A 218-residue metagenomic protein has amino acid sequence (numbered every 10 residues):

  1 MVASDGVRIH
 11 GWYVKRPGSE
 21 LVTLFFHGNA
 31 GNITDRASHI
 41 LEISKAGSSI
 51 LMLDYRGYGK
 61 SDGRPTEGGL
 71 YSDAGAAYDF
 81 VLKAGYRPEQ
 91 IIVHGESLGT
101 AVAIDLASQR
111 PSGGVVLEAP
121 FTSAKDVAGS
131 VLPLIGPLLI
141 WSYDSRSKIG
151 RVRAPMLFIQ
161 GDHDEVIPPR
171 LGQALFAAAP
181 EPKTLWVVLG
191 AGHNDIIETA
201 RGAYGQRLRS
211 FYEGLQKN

Functional and structural regions predicted by a protein language model:
A3-F80: Membrane-embedded segments
H39, S145, A154, P168-A177: Short alpha-helix in the alpha/beta-hydrolase fold that links the catalytic acid
D54-Y58, F121, A191: Short beta-to-alpha linker loops that shape the active-site pocket of alpha/beta-hydrolase fold enzymes
F80-A84, E89-L132, S145-K148: Primarily recognizes the serine-hydrolase "nucleophile elbow" in alpha/beta-hydrolase and SGNH/GDSL folds
L134-K148, R153-A154: Active-site nucleophile elbow and catalytic-triad environment of alpha/beta-hydrolase enzymes
R151-R153, L157-Q160, D164: Short beta-strand/loop motif that positions the catalytic acidic residue of the alpha/beta-hydrolase fold
D162-I167, N194-D195: Acidic catalytic loop of the alpha/beta-hydrolase fold
A174-A177, E181-N218: C-terminal catalytic histidine-bearing segment of alpha/beta-hydrolase fold enzymes
